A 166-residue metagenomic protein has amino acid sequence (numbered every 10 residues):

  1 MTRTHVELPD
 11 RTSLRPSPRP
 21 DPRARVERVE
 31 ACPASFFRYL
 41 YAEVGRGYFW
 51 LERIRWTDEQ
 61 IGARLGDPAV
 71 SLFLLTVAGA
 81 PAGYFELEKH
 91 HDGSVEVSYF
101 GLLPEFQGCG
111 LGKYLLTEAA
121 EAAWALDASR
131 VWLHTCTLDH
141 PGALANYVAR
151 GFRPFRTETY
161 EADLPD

Functional and structural regions predicted by a protein language model:
M1-R23, R153-D166: Terminal substrate-recognition subdomain of acyl/acetyltransferases
P18-R53: Short amphipathic alpha-helix that is part of the acyltransferase structural core
W56, L65-S71, L75-S94, Y99-P104: A conserved beta-strand-loop-helix scaffold within acyl/acetyltransferase catalytic domains
S71, S129, R153: Short acidic/polar active-site loop segments enriched in Thr and Asp
L102, G108-A123, L144-A149: Conserved acetyl-CoA-binding loop-helix of GNAT-fold acetyltransferases
Q107, L133-A143, F155, Y160-D166: Conserved beta-strand-loop-alpha-helix junction that forms the acyl-donor binding cleft
A123-T135: Conserved GNAT acetyl-CoA-binding A-motif
